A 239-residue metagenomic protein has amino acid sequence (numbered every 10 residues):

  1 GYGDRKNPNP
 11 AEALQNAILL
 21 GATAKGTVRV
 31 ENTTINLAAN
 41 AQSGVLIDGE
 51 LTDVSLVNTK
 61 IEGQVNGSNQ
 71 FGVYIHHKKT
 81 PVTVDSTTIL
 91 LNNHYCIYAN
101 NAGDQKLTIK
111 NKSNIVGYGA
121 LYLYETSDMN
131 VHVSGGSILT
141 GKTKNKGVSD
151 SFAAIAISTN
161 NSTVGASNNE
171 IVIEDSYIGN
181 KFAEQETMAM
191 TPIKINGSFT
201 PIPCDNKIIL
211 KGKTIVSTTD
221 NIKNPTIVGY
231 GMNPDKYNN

Functional and structural regions predicted by a protein language model:
G1-A22, L37-D48, E62-H77, L90-A102 (+4 more regions): Extracellular beta-strand/beta-solenoid scaffold signature
V28-N32, L51-N58, P81-S86, D104-K112 (+5 more regions): All-beta strand scaffolds that present successive hydrophobic residues in beta-strands
K213-T214, T218: Leucine-rich solenoid repeat modules
